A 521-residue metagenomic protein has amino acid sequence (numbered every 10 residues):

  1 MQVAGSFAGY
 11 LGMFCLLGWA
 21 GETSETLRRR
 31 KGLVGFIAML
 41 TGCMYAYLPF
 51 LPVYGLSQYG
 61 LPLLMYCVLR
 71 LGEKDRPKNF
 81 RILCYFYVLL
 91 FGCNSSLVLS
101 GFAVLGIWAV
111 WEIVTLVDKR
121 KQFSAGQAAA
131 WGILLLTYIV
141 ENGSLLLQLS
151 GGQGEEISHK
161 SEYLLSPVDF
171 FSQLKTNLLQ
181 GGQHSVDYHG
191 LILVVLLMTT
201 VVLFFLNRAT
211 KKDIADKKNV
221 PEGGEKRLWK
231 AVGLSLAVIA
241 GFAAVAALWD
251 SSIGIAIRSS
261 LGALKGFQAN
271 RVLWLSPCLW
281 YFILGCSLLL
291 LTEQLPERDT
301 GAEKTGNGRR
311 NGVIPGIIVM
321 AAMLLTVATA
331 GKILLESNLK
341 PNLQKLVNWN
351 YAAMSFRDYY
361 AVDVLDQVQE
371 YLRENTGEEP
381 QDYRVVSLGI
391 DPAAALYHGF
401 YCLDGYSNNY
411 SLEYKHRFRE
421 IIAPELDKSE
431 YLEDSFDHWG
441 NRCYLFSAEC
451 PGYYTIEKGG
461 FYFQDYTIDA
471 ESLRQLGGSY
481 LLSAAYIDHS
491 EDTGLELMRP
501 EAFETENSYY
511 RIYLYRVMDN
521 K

Functional and structural regions predicted by a protein language model:
M1, L48, P52, L56-S57 (+1 more regions): Transmembrane catalytic cores of multi-pass membrane glycosyltransferases and polysaccharide-assembly enzymes
V3-E25: Transmembrane-helix motifs of polytopic, lipid-linked glycan transferases
S6, Y54-M65, S100-W108, P277-Y281: Hydrophobic core segments of transmembrane alpha-helices in multi-pass, intramembrane catalytic enzymes
G32, L290-K340: Signature aromatic-anchored transmembrane alpha helix within multi-pass, membrane-resident enzymes that catalyze glycan
A38-Y59, C67: Aromatic- and kink-enriched transmembrane "portal" helix at the membrane-lumen/periplasm boundary that abuts
L64-R81: Membrane-interface transmembrane helices that cradle and orient dolichyl/undecaprenyl
S259-L295: Hydrophobic/aromatic-rich transmembrane helices and adjacent perimembrane loops
E336-K521: Extracytoplasmic
